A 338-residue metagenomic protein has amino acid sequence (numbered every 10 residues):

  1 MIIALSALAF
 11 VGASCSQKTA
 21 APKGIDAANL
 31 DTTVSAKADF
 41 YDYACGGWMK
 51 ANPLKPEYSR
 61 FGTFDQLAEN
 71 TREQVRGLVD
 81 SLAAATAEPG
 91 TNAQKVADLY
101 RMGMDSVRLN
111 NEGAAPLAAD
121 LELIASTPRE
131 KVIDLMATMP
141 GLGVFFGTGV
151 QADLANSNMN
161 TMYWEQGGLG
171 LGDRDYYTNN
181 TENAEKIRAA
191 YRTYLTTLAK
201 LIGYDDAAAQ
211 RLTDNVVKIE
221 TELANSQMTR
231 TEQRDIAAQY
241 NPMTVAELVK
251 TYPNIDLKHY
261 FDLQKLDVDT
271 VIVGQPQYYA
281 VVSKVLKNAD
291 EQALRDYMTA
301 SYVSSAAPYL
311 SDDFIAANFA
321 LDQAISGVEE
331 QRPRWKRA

Functional and structural regions predicted by a protein language model:
M1-I3: Bacterial N-terminal signal peptides that target proteins for export
V11-S14: C-terminal motif of bacterial Sec signal peptides marking the signal peptidase cleavage site
S16-I25: Bacterial Sec signal peptide processing site at the extreme N-terminus
G24-D31, L54-P56, E122: Asp/Glu-centered strand-loop micro-motifs enriched in Gly/Pro and often flanked by an aromatic residue
T33-A36, L154-N156: Extracellular/periplasmic catalytic domains that process cell-envelope and extracellular macromolecules
V34-D39, Y43-V107: Active-site-surrounding "flap" and adjacent substrate/cofactor-binding loops of secreted or lumenal enzymes, prototyped
L82-A338: Noncatalytic, helix-rich "gating/capping" subdomain that lines the substrate-entry/channel surface of large enzyme
